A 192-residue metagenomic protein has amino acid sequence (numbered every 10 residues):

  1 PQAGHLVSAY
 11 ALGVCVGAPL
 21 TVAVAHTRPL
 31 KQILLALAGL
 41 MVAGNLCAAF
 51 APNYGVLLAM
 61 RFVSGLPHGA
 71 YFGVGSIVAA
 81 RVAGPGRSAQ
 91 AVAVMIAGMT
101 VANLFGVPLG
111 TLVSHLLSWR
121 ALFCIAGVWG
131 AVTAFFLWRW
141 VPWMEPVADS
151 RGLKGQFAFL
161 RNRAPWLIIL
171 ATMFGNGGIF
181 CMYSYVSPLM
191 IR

Functional and structural regions predicted by a protein language model:
A11-P19, N103-L104: Residue-level signature of mid-helix packing/kink "hotspots" within the transmembrane helices of 12-pass Major
A18-P29: Helix-to-loop junctions at the C-terminal end of transmembrane segments in multipass secondary transporters
P29, F50-V56: Helix-breaking motifs and short loop linkers at transmembrane-helix boundaries and internal kinks in secondary membrane
Q32-L46, G127: Structural signature of the two symmetry-related core transmembrane helices
Y54-V56, P85-G86, Q90-R139, Y185: Helix-loop-helix hairpin linking two adjacent transmembrane segments in secondary transporters
M60-G98: Cytoplasmic helix-loop-helix junction between adjacent transmembrane helices in 12-TM secondary transporters
W140-I169: Juxtamembrane intracellular "pre-TM" segments in multi-pass secondary transporters
W166-R192: Extracytoplasmic gate region of multi-pass secondary transporters
